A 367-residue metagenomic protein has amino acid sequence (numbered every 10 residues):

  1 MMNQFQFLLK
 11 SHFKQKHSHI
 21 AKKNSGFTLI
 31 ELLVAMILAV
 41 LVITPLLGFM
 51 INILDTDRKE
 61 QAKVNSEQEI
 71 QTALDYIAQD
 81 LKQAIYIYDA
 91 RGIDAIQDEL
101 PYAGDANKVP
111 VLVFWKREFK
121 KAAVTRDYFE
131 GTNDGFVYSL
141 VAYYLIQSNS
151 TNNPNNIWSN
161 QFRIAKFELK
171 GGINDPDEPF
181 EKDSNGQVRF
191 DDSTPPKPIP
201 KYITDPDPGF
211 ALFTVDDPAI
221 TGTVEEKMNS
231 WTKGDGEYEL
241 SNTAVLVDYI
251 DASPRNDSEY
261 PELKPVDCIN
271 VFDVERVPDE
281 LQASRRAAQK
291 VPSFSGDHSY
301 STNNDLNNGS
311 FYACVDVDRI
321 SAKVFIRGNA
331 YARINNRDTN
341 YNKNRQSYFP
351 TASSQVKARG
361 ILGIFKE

Functional and structural regions predicted by a protein language model:
M1-I20: N-terminal secretory signal peptides that target proteins for export/translocation
L9-K10, I37, Y86: A ubiquitous, low-specificity "background" feature that marks scattered single residues across proteins without
L9-K10, P101, L362-F365: Compositionally biased amphipathic helical and low-complexity segments enriched in hydrophobic
K14-A78, K82: Aliphatic-rich helix starts adjacent to a transmembrane/signal segment
K59, K63-N152: Short N-terminal edge-element motif at the start of the domain
K116-E367: Intrinsically disordered, low-complexity regions enriched in Pro/Ser/Thr/Gly and acidic residues
